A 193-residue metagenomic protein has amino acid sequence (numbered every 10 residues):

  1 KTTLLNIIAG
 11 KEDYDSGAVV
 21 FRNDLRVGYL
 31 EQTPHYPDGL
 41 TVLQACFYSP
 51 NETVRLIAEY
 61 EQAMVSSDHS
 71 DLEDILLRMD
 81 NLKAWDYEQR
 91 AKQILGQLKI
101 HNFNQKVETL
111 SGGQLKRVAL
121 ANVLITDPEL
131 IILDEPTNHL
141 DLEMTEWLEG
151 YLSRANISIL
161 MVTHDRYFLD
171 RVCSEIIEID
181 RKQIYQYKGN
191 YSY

Functional and structural regions predicted by a protein language model:
K1-Y193: ABC ATP-binding cassette signature C-motif
